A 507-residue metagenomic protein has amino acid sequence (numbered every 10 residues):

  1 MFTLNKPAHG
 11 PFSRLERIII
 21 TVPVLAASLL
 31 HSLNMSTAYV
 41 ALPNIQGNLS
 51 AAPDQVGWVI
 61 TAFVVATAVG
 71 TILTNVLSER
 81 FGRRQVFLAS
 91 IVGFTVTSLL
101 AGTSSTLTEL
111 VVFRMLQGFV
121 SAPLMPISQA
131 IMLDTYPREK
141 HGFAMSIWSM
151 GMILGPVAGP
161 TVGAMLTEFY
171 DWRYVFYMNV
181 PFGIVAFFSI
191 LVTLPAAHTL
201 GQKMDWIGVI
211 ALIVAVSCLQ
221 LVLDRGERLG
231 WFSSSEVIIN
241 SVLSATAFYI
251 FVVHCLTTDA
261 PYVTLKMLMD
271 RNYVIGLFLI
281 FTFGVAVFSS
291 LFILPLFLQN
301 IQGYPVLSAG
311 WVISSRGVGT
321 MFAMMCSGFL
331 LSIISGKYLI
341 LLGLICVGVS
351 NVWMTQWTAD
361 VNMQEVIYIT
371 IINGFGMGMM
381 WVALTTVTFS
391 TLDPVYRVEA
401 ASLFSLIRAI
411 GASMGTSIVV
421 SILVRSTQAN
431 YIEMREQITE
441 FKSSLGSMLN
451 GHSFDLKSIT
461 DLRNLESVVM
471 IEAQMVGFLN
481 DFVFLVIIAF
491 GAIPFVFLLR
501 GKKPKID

Functional and structural regions predicted by a protein language model:
F2, G10, R408-G501, D507: Hydrophobic transmembrane architecture of multi-pass small-molecule transporters
P7-P11, E139, V185-I213, R228-F232 (+3 more regions): Flexible interhelical linker loops that connect adjacent transmembrane helices in multi-pass membrane transporters
L15-N75, E79, S98, E109 (+8 more regions): Transmembrane core module of solute transporters
S32, S36, G102, G118-P126 (+4 more regions): Small-residue-rich segments within alpha-helical transmembrane domains of MFS-like 12-TM solute carriers
Q55, K140-I147, Y396-L403, G477: Cytoplasmic loop-to-transmembrane helix junctions
T71-G208: Helix-loop-helix hairpins in multi-pass membrane proteins, especially solute transporters
L154, A158, A164, V366-L445: Small-residue-rich alpha-helical segments with characteristic i,i+4
P181-A197, I213-R225, L243-T257, I493-R500: C-terminal membrane-cytosol helix-exit motif in multi-pass small-molecule transporters
